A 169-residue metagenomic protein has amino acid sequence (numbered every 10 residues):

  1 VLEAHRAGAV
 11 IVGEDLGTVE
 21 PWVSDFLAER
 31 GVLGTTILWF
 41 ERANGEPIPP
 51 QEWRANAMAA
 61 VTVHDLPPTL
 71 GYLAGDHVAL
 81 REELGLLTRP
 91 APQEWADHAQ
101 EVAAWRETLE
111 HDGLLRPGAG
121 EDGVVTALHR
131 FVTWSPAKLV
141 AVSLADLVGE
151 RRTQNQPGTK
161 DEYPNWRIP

Functional and structural regions predicted by a protein language model:
V1-P169: Catalytic cores of glycan-processing enzymes that make or break glycosidic bonds
